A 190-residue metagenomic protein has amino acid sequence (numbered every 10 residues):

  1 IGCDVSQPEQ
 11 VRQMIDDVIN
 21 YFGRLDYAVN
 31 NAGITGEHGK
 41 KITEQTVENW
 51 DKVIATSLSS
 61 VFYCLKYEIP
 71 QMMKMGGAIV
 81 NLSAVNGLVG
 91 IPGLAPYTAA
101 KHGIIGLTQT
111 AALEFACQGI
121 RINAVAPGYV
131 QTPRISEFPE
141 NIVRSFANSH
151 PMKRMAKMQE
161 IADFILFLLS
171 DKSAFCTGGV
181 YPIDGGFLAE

Functional and structural regions predicted by a protein language model:
G2-Q13, V47, Q159-E160: The beta1-alpha1 cofactor-binding region of Rossmann-like NAD(H)/NADP(H)-dependent oxidoreductases
T35, G39, V89, S149 (+2 more regions): Short C-terminal tail/terminal secondary-structure segment of NAD(P)H-dependent dehydrogenase/reductase domains
G39-I42, T46-D51, I135, I142 (+1 more regions): Substrate-binding pocket helix/loop in short-chain dehydrogenase/reductase
T43-F62, V80, I104, M152: Catalytic Tyr-X3-Lys loop
L65, A100, T108: Active-site helix of classical SDR
P70, L113-C117, A174: Alpha-helical segment proximal to the catalytic Tyr-Lys
A84: Residue(s) in the substrate-gating loop at a strand-loop-helix junction that position the organic substrate next
H150-I161, K172: A conserved structural motif in NAD(P)-dependent oxidoreductases
